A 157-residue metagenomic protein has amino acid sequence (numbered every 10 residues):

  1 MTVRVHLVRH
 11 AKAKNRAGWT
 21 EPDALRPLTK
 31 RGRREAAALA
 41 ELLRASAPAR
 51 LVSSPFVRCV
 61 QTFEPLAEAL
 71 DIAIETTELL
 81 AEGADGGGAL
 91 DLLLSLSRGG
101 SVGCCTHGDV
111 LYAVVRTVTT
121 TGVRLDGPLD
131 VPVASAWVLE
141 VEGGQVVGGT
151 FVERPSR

Functional and structural regions predicted by a protein language model:
M1-R4, R154-R157: Short, low-complexity, intrinsically disordered N-terminal peptides in bacterial proteins
T2-G87, R124, V131-A134: Active-site-proximal alpha-helix that buttresses catalytic centers in soluble enzyme cores
R9, E78-L80, E140, T150-P155: Residues at the C-termini of beta-strands that transition into short coil/loop
P65, T117-V118: Residue-level signal for well-ordered alpha-helical positions
A69-L70, L92-S95, T121-G122: Short, hinge-like loop/turn segments at secondary-structure boundaries
D85-V102: Internal catalytic or translocation cores that form aromatic/hydrophobic pockets or channels for amphipathic metabolites
S97-T117: A glycine-rich beta-strand to alpha-helix segment that forms a phosphate/ribose-binding loop at ligand/cofactor sites
T119-G148, R154: Domain-level recognition of soluble alpha/beta enzyme cores, biased toward histidine phosphatases/phosphomutases
